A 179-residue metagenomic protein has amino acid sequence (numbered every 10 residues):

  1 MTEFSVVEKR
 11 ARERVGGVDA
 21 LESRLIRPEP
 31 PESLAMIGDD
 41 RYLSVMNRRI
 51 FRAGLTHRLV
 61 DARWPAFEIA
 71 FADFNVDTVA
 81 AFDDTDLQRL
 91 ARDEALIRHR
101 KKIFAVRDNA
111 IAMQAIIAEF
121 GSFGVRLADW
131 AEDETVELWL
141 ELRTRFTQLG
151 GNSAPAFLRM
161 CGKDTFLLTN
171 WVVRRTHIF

Functional and structural regions predicted by a protein language model:
M1-L96, I103: N-terminal polyanion-binding entry modules of DNA glycosylases/AP lyases and select other DNA-binding proteins
A72-R145: Alpha-helical ds-nucleic-acid-binding substructure associated with the helix-hairpin-helix region of base-excision DNA
W139-T147, F157-F179: Phosphate-backbone recognition surface of nucleic-acid-processing proteins
S153: PRPP/pyrophosphate-binding module of the type I phosphoribosyltransferase fold
